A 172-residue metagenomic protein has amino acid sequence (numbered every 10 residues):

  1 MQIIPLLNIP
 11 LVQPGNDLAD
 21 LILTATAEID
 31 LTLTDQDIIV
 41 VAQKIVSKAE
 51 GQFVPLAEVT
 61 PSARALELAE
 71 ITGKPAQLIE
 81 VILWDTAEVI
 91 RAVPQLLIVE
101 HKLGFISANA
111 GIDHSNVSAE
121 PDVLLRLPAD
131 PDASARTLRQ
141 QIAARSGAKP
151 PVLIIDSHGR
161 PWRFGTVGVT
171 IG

Functional and structural regions predicted by a protein language model:
M1-G172: N-terminal and secondary-structure boundary signal
